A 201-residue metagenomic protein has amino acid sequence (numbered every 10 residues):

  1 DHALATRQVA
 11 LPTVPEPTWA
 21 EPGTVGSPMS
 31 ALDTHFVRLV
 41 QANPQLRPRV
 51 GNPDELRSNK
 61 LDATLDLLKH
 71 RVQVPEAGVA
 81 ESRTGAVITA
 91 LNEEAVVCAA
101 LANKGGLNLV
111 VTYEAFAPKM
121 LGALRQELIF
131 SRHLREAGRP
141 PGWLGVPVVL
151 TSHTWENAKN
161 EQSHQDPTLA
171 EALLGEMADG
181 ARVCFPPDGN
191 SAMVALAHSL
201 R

Functional and structural regions predicted by a protein language model:
D1-L200: Thiamine diphosphate
